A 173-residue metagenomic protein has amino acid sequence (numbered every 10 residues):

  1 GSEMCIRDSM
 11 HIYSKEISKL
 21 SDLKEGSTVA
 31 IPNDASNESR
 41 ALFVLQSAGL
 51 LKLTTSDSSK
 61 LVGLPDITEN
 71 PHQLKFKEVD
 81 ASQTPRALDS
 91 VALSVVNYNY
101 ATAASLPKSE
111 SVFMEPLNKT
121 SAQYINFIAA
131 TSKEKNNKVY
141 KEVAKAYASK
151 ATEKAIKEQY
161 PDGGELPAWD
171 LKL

Functional and structural regions predicted by a protein language model:
G1-C5: Short, small-residue-biased leader/transition segments that mark boundaries at the very start of proteins
R7-L51, E153: A conserved helix-loop-strand patch within extracytoplasmic ligand-binding domains of the periplasmic binding
S9-L20, Y124-V139: A bilobed periplasmic-binding-protein/Venus flytrap-type ligand-binding module shared by bacterial periplasmic
E25-G26, K135-A146: Short amphipathic alpha-helical coupling segments at ligand-binding clamshell hinges and other catalytic/signaling
S27, L50, P71-K75, D89-V96: Alpha-to-beta junction loops
S39-Q46, A146-A168: Periplasmic-binding protein-like
S58-R86: Short helix-initiation/N-cap motifs at beta->coil->alpha
T84-S111: A ligand-binding cleft/hinge motif common to bilobed small-molecule-binding domains
